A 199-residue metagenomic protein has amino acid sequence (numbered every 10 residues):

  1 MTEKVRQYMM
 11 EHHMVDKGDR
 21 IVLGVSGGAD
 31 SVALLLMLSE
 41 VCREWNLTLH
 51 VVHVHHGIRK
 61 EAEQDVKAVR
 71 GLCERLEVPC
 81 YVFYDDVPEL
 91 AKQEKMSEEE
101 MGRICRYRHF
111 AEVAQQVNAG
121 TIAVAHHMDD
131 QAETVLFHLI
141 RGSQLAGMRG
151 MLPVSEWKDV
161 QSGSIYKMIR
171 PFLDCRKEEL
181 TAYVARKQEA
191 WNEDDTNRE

Functional and structural regions predicted by a protein language model:
M1-V25, A29-E199: Core alpha/beta nucleotide-donor-binding catalytic domains of modification enzymes
